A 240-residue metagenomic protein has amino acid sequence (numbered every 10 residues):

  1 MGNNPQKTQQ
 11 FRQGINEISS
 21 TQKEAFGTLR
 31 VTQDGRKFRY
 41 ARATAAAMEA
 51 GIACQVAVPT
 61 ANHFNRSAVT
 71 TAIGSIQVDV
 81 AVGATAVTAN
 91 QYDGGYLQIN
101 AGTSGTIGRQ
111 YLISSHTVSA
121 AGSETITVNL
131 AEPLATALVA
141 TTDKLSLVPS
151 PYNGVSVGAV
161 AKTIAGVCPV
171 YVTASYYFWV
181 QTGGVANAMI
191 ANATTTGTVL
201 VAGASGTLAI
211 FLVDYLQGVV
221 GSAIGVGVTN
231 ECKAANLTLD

Functional and structural regions predicted by a protein language model:
M1-D79, G83-A89, T103-D240: Extracellular receptor-binding modules and their adjoining Ser/Thr/Gly/Asp/Asn-rich linkers
G94-G102: Short conserved beta-strand and strand-loop elements enriched in small hydrophobics with frequent Asp/Gly
